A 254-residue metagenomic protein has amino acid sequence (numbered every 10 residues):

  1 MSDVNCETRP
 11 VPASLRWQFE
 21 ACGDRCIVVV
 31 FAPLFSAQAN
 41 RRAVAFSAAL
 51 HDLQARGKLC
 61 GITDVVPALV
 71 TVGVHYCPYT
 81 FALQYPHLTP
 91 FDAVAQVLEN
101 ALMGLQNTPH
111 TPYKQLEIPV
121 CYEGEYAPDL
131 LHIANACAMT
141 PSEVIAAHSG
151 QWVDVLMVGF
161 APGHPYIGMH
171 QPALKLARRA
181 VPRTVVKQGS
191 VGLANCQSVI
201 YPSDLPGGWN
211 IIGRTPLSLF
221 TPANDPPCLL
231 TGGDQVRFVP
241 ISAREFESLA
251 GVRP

Functional and structural regions predicted by a protein language model:
S2-P254: Glycine-rich active-site loops that engage anionic ligands at enzyme catalytic sites
